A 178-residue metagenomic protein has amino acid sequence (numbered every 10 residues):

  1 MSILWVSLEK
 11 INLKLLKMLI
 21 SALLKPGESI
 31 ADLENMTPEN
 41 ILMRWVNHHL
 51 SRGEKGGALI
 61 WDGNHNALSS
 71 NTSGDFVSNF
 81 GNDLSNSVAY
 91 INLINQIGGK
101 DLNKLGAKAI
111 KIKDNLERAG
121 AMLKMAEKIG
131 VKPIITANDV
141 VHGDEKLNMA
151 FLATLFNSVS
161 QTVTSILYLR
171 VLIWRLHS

Functional and structural regions predicted by a protein language model:
M1-S178: Alpha-helical coiled-coil scaffolding segments
